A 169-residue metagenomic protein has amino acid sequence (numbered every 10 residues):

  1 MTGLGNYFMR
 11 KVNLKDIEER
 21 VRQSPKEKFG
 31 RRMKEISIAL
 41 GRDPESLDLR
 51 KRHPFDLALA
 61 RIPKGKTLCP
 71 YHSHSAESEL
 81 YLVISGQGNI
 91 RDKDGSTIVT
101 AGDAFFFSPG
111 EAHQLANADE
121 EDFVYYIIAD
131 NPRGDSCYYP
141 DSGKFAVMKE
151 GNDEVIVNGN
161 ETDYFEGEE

Functional and structural regions predicted by a protein language model:
M1-P54, K144-E169: A short, N-terminal "cap"/entry segment at the start of jelly-roll beta-barrel domains of the cupin/DSBH fold
A39-P44, A58-H74, P109: Conserved short histidine dyad/triad with adjacent acidic residue
H53-A58, C69, E79, G86 (+2 more regions): A generic structural signal for short beta-strands and their flanking turns/coil linkers
L59-P63, S73-R91, A129-P132: Short, conserved beta-strand element in jelly-roll/cupin
N89, P109-D135: Ligand-binding loop in jelly-roll beta-barrel domains
D94-P109: Short acidic-glycine-tyrosine-enriched beta hairpin
S136-D141: Short, charged, solvent-exposed linker or helix-capping segments at domain edges/interfaces that act as flexible hinges
